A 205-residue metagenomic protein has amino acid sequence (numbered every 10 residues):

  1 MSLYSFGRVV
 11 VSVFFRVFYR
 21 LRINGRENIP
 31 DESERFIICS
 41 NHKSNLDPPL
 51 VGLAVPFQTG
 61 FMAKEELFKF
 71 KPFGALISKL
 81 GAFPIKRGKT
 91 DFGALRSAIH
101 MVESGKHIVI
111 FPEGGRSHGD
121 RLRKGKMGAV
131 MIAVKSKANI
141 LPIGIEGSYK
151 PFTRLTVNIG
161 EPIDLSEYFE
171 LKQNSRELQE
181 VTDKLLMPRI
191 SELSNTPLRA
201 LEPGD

Functional and structural regions predicted by a protein language model:
S2, A94-D205: Non-catalytic C-terminal accessory region of glycerolipid acyltransferases and related lyso-lipid remodeling enzymes
L3, G7, R16, P30-K89: Catalytic core of membrane glycerolipid acyltransferases/transacylases, capturing the structured, soluble-facing
G7, V11, D47-P48, F73 (+3 more regions): A general structural signal for well-ordered alpha-helical segments in protein cores
R16-N24: Short gly/ser/thr-rich secondary-structure transition/capping motifs
I23-R26, F70, F92-L95: Structural motif corresponding to alpha-helix initiation and N-cap regions
G25, N41, A63-K64, G81 (+2 more regions): A secondary-structure boundary/capping signal
E27-D31, I99-H100: Short amphipathic alpha-helix with an adjacent loop that forms part of the alpha/beta core around
N28, K43, G147-Y149: Short polar/acidic secondary-structure junctions
